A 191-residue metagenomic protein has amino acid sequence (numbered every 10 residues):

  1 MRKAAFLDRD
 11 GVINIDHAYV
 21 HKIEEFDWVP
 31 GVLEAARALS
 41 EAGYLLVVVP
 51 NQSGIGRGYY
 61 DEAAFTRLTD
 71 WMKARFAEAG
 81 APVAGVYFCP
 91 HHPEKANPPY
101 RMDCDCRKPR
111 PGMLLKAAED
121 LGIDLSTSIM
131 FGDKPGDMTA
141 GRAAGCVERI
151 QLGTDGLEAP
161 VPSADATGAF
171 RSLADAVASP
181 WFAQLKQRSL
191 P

Functional and structural regions predicted by a protein language model:
M1-V47: Active-site neighborhood of HAD-like aspartate-dependent phosphohydrolases
K3, A63-G85, P93-M130, K134-P191: Asp-based, Mg2+/Mn2+-dependent phosphohydrolase catalytic module
R9-G11, I15, P90-H92, G153: Short, small-residue-rich loop/turn micro-motifs
N14-P30, I55-A64, E78-P82, N97-D105: Metal-dependent phosphoesterase signature
I23, L33, Y44-V49, Y59 (+3 more regions): Short Lys/Arg-rich amphipathic alpha-helical segments
V49-N51, M130: Acidic beta-strand-to-loop metal/phosphate-binding motif
S53-I55, G156-L157: Conserved nucleotide-binding/hydrolysis micro-motifs of P-loop NTPases
